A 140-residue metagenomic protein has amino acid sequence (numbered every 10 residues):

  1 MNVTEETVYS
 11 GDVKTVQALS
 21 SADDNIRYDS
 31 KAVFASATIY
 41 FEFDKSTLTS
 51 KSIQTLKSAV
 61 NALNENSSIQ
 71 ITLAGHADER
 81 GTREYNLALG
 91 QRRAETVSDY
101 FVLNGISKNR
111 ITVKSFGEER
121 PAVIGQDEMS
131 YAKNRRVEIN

Functional and structural regions predicted by a protein language model:
M1-Q70: Periplasmic peptidoglycan-binding/tethering modules of Gram-negative envelope proteins
A74-N140: Periplasmic OmpA-like peptidoglycan-binding domain that tethers envelope proteins to the cell wall
